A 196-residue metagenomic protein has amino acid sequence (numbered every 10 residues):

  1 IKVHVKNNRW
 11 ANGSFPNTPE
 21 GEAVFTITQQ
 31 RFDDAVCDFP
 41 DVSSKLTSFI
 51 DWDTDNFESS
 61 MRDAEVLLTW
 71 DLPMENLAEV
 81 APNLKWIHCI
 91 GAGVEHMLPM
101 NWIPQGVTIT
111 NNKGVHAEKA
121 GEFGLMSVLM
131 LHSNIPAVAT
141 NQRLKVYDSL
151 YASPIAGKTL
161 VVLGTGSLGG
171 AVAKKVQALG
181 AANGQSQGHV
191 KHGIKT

Functional and structural regions predicted by a protein language model:
I1-V66: N-terminal glycine-/charge-rich "phosphate-binding" loop or analogous flexible N-terminal tail
V5-N7, T69, G91, G164 (+1 more regions): Short beta-strand/turn micro-motifs composed of small residues that flank or help shape donor/cofactor-binding pockets
F32, D53-T54, D71-E75, A92-E95 (+1 more regions): Short, polar loop motifs at secondary-structure junctions
K45-D53, V66-D71, T140-D148, H192-T196: Short gly/ser/thr-rich secondary-structure transition/capping motifs
K45-T47, T108, A182: Conserved beta-strand segments of alpha/beta enzyme cores
D63-A139, S153: Phosphate/diphosphate ligand-binding glycine-rich loop within oxidoreductases
V115-K119, V146, T159, S167: Residue-level detector of alpha-helix initiation sites
L150-T196: Rossmann-like dinucleotide/phosphate-binding beta-alpha-beta segment
